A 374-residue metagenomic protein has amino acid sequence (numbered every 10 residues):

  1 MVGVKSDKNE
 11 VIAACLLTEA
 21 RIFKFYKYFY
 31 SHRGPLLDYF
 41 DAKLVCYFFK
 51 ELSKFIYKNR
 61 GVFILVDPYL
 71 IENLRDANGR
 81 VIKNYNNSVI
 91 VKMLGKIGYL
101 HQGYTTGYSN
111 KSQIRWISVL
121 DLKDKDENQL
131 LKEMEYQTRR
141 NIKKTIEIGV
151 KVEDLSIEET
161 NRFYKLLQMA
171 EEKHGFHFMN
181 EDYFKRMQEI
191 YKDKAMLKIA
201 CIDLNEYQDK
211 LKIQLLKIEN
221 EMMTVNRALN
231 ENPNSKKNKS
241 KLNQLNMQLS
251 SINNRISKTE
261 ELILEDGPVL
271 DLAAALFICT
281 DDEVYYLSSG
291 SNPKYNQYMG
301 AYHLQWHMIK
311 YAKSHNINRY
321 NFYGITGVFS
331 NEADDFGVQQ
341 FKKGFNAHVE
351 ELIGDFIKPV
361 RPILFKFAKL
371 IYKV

Functional and structural regions predicted by a protein language model:
M1, G324-V374: C-terminal catalytic domain of photolyase/cryptochrome flavoproteins, centering on the FAD-binding pocket
M1-F25, I71-A77, G98-K111, I117 (+1 more regions): A conserved beta-strand-loop-helix scaffold within acyl/acetyltransferase catalytic domains
Y26-N110, L272-A273, I278-F345: Acyl-donor binding region in acyl/amide transferases
G34-P35, L120, K132, R140 (+4 more regions): Flexible, active-site-adjacent loop/turn segments at secondary-structure boundaries
E51-K54, L65-E72, E153-I157, R186-K192 (+4 more regions): Low-complexity, flexible helical/coil segments
G61, D193-L197, E350-E351: Secondary-structure boundary/capping residues
N78-V91, K111-N128, P293, P362-V374: A short, hydrophobic/aromatic-rich structural module that often spans a beta strand with its adjoining loop
D182-K185, H307, Y372-K373: Juxtamembrane/interface motifs at transmembrane-helix termini
